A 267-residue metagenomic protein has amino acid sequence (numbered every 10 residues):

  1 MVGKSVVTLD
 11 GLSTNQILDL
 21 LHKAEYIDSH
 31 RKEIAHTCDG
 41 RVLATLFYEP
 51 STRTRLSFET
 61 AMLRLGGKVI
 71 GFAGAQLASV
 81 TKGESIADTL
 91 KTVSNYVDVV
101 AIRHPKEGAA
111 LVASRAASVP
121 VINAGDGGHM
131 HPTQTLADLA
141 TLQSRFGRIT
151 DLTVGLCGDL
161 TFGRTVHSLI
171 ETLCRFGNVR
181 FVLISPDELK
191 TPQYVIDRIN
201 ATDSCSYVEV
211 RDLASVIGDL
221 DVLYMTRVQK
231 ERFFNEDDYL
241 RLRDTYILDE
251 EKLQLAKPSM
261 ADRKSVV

Functional and structural regions predicted by a protein language model:
M1-L56, T60: Positively charged, low-complexity intrinsically disordered leader regions
H36-Q143: Phosphate/diphosphate ligand-binding glycine-rich loop within oxidoreductases
E49-A61, S144-T226: Glycine-rich phosphate/diphosphate-binding loop of Rossmann-like nucleotide-binding domains
S94, S114, S215-G218, L253: A short, aliphatic-rich alpha-helical micro-motif
R175-N178, E251-S259: Short, conserved loop/helix-junction motifs that constitute active-site signature segments in enzyme catalytic cores
R211-V216, D244-A256: A short, acidic, amphipathic alpha-helical segment used as a generic capping/interface helix at domain edges
R227-Y246: Glycine/threonine-rich flexible loop motifs
S265-V267: Conserved small/polar residues in nucleotide/adenosyl-binding loops
